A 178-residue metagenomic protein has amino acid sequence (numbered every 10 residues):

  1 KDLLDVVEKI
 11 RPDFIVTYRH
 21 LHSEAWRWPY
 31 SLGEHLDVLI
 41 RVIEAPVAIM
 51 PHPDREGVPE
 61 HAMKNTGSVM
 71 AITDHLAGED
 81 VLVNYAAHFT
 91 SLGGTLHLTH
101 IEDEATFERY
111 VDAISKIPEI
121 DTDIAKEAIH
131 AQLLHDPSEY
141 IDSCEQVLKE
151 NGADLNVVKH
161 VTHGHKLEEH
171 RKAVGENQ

Functional and structural regions predicted by a protein language model:
K1, N65-E127, K149-N156: Small/aliphatic-rich secondary-structure junction motif
K1-D2, V161-E169: Charged docking surfaces used in two-component/phosphorelay signaling
L3-P59, E169-Q178: Gly/Ser-rich helix-loop-strand patches that form or flank binding pockets for ribonucleotide-derived cofactors
P29-G33, A62-K64, N84-Y85, V111-A113 (+1 more regions): Short, glycine/charged-enriched secondary-structure capping and boundary segments
L32, E79-L82, K166-L167: Amphipathic coiled-coil/heptad-repeat helices and related helical stalk/stem segments that mediate oligomerization
I43, S143-V158: A structural motif corresponding to the C-terminal end of an alpha-helix and its immediate exit/capping segment
L134, S138-E145: Short, surface-exposed alpha-helical segments at coil->helix boundaries
